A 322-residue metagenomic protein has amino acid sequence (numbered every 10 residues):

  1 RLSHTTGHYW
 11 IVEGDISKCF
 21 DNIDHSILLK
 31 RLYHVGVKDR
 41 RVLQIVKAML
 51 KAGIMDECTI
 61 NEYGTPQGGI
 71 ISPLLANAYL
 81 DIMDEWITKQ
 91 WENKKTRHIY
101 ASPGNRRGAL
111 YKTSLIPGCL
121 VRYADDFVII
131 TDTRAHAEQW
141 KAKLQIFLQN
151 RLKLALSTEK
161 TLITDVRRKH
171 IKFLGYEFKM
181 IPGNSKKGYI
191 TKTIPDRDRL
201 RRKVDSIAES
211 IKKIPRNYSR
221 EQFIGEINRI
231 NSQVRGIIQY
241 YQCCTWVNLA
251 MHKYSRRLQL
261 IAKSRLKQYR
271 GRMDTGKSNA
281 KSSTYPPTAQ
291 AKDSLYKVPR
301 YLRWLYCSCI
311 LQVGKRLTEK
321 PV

Functional and structural regions predicted by a protein language model:
R1-T158, I163, H170: Conserved polymerase palm-domain catalytic core
I27-R31, Y123-D126, S206, S210 (+1 more regions): A general alpha-helix detector
R40, N77-D81, D198-R201, I224-N228: Alpha-helix N-cap/helix-start motif at coil-to-helix transitions, marked by capping-box chemistry
A48, R235-Y240, Y306-C307: Short, hydrophobic/amphipathic alpha-helical patches that form generic packing surfaces within helical domains
K51, D56-E57, L152-S219, N231-R235: A conserved non-catalytic segment of reverse transcriptases and RNA-directed RNA polymerases corresponding to the late
Y100-P103, K160-K169, I230, M251-L258 (+1 more regions): A glycine-rich phosphate-binding loop feature that marks nucleotide/adenosyl-phosphate handling sites
I224-M273, K277: Non-catalytic, peripheral interaction segments enriched in hydrophobic/basic residues
Y254, Y269-V322: Extended C-terminal regions of large enzymes
